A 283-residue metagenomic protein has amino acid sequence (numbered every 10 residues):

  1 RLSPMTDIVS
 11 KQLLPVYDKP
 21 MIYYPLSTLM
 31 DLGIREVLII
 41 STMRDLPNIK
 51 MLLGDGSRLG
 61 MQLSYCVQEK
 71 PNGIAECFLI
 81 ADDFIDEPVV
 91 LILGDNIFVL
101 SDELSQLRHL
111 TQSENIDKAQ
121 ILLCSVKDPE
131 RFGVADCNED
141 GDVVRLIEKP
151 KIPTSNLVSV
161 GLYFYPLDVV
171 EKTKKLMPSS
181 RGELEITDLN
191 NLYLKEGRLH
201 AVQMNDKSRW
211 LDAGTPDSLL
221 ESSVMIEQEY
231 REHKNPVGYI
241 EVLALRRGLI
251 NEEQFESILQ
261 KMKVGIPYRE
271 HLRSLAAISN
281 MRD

Functional and structural regions predicted by a protein language model:
R1-D7, L14-P15, K19-S105, T215 (+2 more regions): Conserved N-terminal catalytic core of the sugar/cofactor nucleotidyltransferase
L13, A135-C137: A structural signal for short hydrophobic beta-strand segments in well-ordered beta-sheet cores
I39, L91, A119-L122, A201: Structural beta-sheet core signal
G54-G60, Q112-S113, C137, L192-L194: Short, conserved catalytic or adaptor-binding loops enriched in Gly and charged residues
C66-Q68, L122, V202-M204: Conserved beta-strand termini and adjacent loop/short-helix elements that scaffold enzyme active sites in alpha/beta
V90, R108-Q112, D142-V242, E253-Q254 (+1 more regions): Catalytic-core segments of class I nucleotidyltransferases/pyrophosphorylases that form NMP-activated intermediates
L100-E130: Conserved donor-nucleotide/metal-binding helix-loop-beta segment in metal-dependent transferases, i.e., the alpha-helix
H233-D283: C-terminal accessory regions appended to core domains
